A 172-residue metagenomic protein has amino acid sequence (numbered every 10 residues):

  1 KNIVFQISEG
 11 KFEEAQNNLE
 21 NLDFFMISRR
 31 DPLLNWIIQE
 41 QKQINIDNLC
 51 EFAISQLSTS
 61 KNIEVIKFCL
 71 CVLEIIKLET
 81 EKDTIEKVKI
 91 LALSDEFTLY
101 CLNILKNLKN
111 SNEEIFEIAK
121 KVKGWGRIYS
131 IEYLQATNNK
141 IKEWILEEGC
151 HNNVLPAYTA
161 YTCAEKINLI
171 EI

Functional and structural regions predicted by a protein language model:
K1-E79, D83, L91-S94, T98 (+1 more regions): Extended repeat-based scaffolds of very large eukaryotic assembly and lipid-transport proteins
K1-G10, G124-Y129, Y133-I172: Long, helix-rich interaction regions
Q39, T59, C71-L78, I90 (+7 more regions): Positions within ordered alpha-helical repeat solenoids
F52-I54, I85-K89, E114-A119, W144-L146: Buried hydrophobic core positions in alpha-solenoid tandem helical repeats
F68, K87, Y100-N103, Y129 (+1 more regions): Alpha-solenoid helical repeat scaffolds
E81, Y100, E113-E114, A157: Short linear functional motifs in flexible/disordered or boundary regions
L102-I104, I118, W125, A157: A generic structural motif
K109-R127: Short linear, low-complexity motifs centered on an aromatic residue
